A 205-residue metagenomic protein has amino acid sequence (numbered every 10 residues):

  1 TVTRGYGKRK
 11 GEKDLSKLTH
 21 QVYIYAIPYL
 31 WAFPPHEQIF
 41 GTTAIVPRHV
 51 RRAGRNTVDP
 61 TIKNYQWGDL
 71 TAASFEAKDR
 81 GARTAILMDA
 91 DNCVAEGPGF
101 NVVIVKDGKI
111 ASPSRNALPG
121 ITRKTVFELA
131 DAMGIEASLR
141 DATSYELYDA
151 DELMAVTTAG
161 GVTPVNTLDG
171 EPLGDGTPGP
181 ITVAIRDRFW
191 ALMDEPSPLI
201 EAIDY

Functional and structural regions predicted by a protein language model:
T3, G7-Y205: Helix-start/capping segments and mature chain N-termini
